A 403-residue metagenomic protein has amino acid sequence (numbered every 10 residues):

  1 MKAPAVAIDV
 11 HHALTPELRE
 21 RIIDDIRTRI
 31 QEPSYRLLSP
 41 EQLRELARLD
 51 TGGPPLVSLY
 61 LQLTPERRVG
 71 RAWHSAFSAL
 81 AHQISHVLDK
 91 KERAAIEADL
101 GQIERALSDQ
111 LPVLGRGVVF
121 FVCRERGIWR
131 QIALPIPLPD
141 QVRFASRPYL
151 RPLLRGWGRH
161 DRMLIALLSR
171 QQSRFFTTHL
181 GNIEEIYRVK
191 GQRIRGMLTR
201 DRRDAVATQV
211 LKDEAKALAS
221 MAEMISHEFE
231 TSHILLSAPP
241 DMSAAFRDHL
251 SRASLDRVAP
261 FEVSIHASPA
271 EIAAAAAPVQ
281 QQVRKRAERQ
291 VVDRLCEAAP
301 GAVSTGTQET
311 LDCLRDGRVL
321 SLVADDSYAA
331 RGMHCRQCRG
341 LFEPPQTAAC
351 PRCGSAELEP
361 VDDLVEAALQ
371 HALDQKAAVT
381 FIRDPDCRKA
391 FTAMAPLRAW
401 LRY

Functional and structural regions predicted by a protein language model:
K2-Y403: Terminal alpha-helical anchor/extension segments at protein ends
